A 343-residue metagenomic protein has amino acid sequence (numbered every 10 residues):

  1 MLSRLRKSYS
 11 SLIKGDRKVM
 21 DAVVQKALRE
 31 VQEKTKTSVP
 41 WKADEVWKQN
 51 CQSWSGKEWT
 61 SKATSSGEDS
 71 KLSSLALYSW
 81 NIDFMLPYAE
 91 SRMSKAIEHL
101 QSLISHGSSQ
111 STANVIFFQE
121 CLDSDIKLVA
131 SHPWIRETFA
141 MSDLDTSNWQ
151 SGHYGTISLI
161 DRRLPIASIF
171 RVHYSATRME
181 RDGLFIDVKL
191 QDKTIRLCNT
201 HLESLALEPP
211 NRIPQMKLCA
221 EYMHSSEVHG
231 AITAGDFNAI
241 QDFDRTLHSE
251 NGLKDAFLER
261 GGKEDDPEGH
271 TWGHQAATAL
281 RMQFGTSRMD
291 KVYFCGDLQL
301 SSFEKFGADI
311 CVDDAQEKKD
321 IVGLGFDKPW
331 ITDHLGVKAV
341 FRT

Functional and structural regions predicted by a protein language model:
S3-S65, H224-A231, A239-T343: Metal-dependent phosphoester-hydrolase catalytic domains
D16-R17, D21-G67, A89, V115-L202: Structured beta-strand-rich core segments of catalytic domains in phosphoester-bond hydrolases
S73-A76, H153-G155, M179-L184, K193 (+5 more regions): Residues that flank catalytic or metal-binding motifs in active/ligand-binding sites
S74-E98, S147-W149, A176, E203-N211: Acidic/histidine-rich helix-loop elements that form or flank divalent-metal/phosphate-binding sites at the catalytic
A76-I82, A96-V129, I186, R196-T200 (+4 more regions): Active-site beta-strand/loop signature of hydrolases that rely on acidic residues for catalysis
V172-R178, H201-L205, K305-Q316: Short, solvent-exposed aromatic-acidic interface loops
E208-A220: Alpha-helical scaffold elements lining the catalytic groove of polysaccharide deacetylases
